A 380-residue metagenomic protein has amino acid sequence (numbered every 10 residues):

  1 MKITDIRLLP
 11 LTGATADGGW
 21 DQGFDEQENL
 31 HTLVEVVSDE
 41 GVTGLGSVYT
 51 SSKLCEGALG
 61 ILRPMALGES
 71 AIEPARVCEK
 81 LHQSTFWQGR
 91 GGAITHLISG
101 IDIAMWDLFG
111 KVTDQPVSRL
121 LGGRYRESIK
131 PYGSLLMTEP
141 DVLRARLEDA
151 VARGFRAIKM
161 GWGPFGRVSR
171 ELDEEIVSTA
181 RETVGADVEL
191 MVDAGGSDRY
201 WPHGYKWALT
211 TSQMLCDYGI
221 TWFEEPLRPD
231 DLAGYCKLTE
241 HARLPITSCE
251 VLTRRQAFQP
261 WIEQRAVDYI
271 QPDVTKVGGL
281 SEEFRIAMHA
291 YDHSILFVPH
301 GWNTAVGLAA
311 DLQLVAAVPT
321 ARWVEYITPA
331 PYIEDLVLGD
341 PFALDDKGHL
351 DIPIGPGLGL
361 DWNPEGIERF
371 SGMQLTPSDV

Functional and structural regions predicted by a protein language model:
M1-T15, D25-E26, D39, N303-V380: Flexible C-terminal active-site loop/helix
I3, G41, L62, I101 (+7 more regions): Conserved, mostly hydrophobic/aromatic
Q22-Q27, A152: Short Gly/Pro-enriched turn/cap motifs at secondary-structure boundaries
V37-V112: Metal- or metallocofactor-binding catalytic centers and their adjacent structured scaffolds across diverse enzyme
G57, Q213, G219, D230-T247 (+2 more regions): Shared catalytic-loop signature of beta/alpha-barrel
A93, D102-V142: Glycine-rich, aromatic-flanked loop segments that form ligand/cofactor-binding clefts across common enzyme folds
S128-K237, H241-A242: Metal-dependent enolase-superfamily TIM-barrel catalytic cores that perform enediolate-based chemistry
